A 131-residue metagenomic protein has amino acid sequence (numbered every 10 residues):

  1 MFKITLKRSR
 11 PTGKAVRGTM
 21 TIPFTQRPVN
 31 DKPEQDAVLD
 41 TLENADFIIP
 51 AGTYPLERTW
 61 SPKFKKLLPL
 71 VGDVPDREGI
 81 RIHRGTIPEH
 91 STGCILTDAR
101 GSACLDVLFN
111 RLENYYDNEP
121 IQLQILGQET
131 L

Functional and structural regions predicted by a protein language model:
M1-I121, I125-L131: Cell wall/extracellular polymer interaction/catalysis modules
